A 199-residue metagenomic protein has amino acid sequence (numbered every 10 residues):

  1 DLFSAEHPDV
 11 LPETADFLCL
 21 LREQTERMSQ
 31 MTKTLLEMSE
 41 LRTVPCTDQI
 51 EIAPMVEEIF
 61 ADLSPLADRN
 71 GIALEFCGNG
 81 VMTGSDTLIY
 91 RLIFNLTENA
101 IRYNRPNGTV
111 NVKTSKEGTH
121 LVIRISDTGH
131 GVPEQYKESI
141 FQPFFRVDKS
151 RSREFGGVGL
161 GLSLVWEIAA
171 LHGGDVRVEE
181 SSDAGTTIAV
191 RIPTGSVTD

Functional and structural regions predicted by a protein language model:
L20-M28: Short alpha-helical segment of the dimerization/phosphotransfer core of two-component systems
L66-F76: Short conserved segments within the C-terminal catalytic ATPase subdomain
A100-I101: Short helix-loop "hinge" at the ATP-lid/N-box region of the Bergerat-fold HATPase_c
N107-T119: Short beta-strand/loop element within the Bergerat-fold HATPase_c
D127: Acidic ATP/Mg2+-coordinating residue in the GHKL
V132-R146: Short conserved segment of the HATPase_c
G173-G174: Conserved glycine-rich
